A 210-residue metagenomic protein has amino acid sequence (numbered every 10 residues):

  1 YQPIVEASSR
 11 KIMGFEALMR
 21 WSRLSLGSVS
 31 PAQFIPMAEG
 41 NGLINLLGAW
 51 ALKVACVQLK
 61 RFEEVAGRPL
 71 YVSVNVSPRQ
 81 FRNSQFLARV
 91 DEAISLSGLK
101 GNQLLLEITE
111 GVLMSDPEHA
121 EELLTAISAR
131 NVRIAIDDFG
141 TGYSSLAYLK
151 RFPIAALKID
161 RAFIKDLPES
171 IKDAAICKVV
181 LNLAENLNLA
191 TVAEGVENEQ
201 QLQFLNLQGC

Functional and structural regions predicted by a protein language model:
Y1-M37, N75, I136, A193: Active-site core of bacterial EAL-family cyclic-dinucleotide phosphodiesterase domains
R10, A51, V74, L106 (+1 more regions): Hydrophobic scaffolding residues in well-structured cytosolic catalytic/regulatory domains that bind or process
E16-L18, P31-Q33, M37-A38, L47 (+6 more regions): Structural preference for long, well-ordered alpha-helical segments in enzyme cores
F34, V72-V74, L106, L157: Buried hydrophobic side chains on well-structured beta-strands
G42-L43: Catalytic-site/binding-pocket detector for metal-dependent nucleotidyl cyclases and the c-di-GMP signaling machinery
G48, N83-F86, V90, A120 (+2 more regions): The cytosolic transmitter module of two-component sensor histidine kinases
W50-V76, E92-Q103, R130, L187: Helix C-cap/alpha-to-beta connector motif
D91-L167, L183-C210: The catalytic core of metal-dependent phosphodiesterases that act on cyclic dinucleotides
